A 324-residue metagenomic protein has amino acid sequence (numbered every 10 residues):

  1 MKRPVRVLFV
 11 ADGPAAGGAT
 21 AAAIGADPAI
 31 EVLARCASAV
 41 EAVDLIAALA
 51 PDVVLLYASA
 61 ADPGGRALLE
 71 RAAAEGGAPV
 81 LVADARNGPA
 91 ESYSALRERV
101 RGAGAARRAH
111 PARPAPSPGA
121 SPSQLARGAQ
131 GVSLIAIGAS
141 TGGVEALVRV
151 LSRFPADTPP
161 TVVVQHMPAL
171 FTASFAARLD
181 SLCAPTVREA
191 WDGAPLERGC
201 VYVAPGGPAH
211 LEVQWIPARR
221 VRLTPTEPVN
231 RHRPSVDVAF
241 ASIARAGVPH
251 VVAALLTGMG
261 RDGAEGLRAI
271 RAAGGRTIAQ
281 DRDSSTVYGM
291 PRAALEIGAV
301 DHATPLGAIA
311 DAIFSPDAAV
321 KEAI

Functional and structural regions predicted by a protein language model:
M1-I324: Conserved acid/base catalytic micro-environments in cytosolic active-site loops
